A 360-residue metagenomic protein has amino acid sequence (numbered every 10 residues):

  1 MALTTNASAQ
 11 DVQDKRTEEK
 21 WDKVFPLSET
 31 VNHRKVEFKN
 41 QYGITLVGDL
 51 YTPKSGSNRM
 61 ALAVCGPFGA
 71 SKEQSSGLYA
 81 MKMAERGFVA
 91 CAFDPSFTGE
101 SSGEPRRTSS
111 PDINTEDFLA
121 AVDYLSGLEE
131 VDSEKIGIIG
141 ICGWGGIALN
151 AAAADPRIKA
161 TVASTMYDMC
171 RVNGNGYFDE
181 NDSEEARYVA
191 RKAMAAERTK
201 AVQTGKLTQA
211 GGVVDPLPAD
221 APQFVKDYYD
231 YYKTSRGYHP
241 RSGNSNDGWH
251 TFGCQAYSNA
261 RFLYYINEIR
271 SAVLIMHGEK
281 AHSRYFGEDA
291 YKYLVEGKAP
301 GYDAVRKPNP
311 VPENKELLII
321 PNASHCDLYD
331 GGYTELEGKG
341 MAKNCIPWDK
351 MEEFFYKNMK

Functional and structural regions predicted by a protein language model:
V12-G56, G338-M341: N-terminal cap/lid segment of alpha/beta-hydrolase-fold proteins
N58-P67: Short beta-strand element of the alpha/beta-hydrolase
G69-M81, P95: The serine-hydrolase catalytic nucleophile loop
K72, T98-S133, L336-P347: Catalytic nucleophile-loop/oxyanion-hole region of alpha/beta-hydrolase and closely related hydrolase-like folds
K82-S102: Conserved alpha/beta-hydrolase
L149-T234: Alpha/beta-hydrolase-fold enzymes
I269, I275-H277: Short beta-strand/loop motif that positions the catalytic acidic residue of the alpha/beta-hydrolase fold
A323, G332-K360: Catalytic active-site module of serine/aspartate enzymes centered on a nucleophile-bearing elbow/loop
